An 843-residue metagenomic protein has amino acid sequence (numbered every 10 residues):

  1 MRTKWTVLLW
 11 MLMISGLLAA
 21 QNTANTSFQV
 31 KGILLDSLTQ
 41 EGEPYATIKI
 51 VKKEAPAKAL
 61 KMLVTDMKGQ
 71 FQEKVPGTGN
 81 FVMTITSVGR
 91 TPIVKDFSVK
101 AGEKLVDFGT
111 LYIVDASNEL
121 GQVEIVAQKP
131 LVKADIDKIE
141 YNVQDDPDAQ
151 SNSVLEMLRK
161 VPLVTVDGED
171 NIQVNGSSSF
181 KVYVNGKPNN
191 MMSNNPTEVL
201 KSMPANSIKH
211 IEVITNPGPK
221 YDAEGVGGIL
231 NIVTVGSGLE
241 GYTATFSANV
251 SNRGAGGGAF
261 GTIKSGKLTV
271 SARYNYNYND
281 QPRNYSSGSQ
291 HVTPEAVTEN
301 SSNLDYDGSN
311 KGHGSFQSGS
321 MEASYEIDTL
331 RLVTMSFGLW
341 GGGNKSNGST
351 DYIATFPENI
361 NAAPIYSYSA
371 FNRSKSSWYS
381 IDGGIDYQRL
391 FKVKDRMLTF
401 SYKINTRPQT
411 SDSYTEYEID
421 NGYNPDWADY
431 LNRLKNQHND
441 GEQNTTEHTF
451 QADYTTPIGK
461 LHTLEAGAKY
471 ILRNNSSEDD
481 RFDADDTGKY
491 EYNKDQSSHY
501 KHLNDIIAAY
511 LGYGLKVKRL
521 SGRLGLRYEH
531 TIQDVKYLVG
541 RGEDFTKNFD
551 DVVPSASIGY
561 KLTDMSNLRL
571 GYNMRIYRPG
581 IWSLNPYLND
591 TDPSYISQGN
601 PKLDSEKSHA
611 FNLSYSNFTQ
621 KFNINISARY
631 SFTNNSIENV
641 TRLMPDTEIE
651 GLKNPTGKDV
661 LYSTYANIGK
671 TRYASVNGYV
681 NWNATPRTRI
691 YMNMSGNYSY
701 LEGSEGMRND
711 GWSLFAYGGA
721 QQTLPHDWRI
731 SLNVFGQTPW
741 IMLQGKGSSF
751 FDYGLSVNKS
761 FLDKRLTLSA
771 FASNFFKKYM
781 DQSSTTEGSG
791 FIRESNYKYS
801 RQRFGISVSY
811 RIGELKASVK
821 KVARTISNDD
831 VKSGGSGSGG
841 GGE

Functional and structural regions predicted by a protein language model:
L35-L38, K49-V51, T86-R90, L105-P147 (+3 more regions): Short, acidic, small-residue-rich periplasmic hinge/interaction motif at the N-terminus of Gram-negative outer-membrane
K53-K58, N80-D96: A short, solvent-exposed loop/turn motif at the edges and junctions of modular extracellular/periplasmic domains
E54-Q70: Short, acidic Ser/Thr/Gly-rich low-complexity loop/linker segments typical of extracellular and cell-surface proteins
T110-L111, V154-M157, P196-E198, V213 (+1 more regions): N-terminal periplasmic accessory domains that precede and gate Gram-negative outer-membrane beta-barrel machines
V154, K160, K187-T215: Short acidic/polar hinge/loop motifs at secondary-structure boundaries that mediate gating or recognition
G228-F246, N284, D305, S315-E322 (+13 more regions): Surface-exposed extracellular loop regions of Gram-negative outer-membrane beta-barrel proteins
E447-Q451, E491-S498, Q598-N600, D604 (+3 more regions): Outer membrane beta-barrel strand-and-loop segments of large Gram-negative receptors, especially TonB-dependent
I532-D534, D564-H609, Y630-G657, S773-S789: Surface-exposed extracellular loop regions of Gram-negative outer-membrane beta-barrel proteins, predominantly
